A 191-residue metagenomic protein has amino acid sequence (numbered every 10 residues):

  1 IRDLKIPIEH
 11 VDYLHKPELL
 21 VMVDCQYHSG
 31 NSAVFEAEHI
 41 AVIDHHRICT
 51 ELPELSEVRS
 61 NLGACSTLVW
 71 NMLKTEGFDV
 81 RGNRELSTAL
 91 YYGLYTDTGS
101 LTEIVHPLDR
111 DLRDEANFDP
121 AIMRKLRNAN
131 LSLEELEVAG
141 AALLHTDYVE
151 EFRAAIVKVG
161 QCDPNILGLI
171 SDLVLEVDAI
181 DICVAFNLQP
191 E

Functional and structural regions predicted by a protein language model:
I1-H15: Anionic-ligand anchoring segments at beta-strand to alpha-helix junctions in alpha/beta enzyme folds, i.e., glycine
L4, V23-Q26, I43-H46, M72 (+2 more regions): Fold-independent oxyanion-binding glycine-rich loops and adjacent beta-strand/coil segments at enzyme active sites
Y13-E18, R127-L131: Short linear loop/turn motifs
K16-H28: Short, well-ordered secondary-structure micro-motifs within conserved domains or adaptor modules
E18-L19, E38, D181: Conserved acidic residues
V21, I40-V42, L94: Residue-level marker for buried hydrophobic side chains located in beta-strands that build the well-ordered beta-sheet
C25, G30-T50: A short, gly/pro- and small-residue-rich
T50-P190: A structured phosphate/pyrophosphate-recognition subdomain
